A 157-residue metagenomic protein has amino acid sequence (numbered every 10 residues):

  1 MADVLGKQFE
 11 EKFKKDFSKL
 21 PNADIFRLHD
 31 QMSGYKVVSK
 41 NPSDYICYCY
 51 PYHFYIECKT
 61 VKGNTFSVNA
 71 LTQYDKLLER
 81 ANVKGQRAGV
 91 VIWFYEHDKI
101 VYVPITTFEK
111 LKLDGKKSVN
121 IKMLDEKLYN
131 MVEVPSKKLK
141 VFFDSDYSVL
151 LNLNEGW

Functional and structural regions predicted by a protein language model:
M1-K36: Acidic-basic catalytic patches of nuclease active cores, encompassing PD-(D/E)XK and other metal-cofactor nuclease
L28, Y55-C58, V91-I92: Short, conserved beta-strand edge motifs with alternating hydrophobic and charged residues
V37, K62-Y74: Active-site-adjacent loop/helix micro-motif of nuclease/hydrolase catalytic cores
N41: Beta-rich catalytic cores
Y45-G63: Conserved catalytic cores of phosphodiester-cleaving nucleases, focusing on short active-site segments
A81-K110: Nucleic-acid nuclease catalytic cores
V103-M123: A contiguous, mid-protein "functional segment" used to position or interact with cofactors/ions or partner subunits
L124-W157: Charged phosphate-binding loop/patch that engages nucleotide di/tri-phosphates or the phosphate backbone of nucleic
